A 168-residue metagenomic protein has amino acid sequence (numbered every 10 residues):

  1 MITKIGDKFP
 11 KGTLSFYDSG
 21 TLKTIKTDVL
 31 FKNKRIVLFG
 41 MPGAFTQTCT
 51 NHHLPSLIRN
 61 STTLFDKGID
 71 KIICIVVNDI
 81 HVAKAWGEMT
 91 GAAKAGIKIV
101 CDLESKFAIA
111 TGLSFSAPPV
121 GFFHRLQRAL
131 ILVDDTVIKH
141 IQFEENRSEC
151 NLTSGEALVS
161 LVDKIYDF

Functional and structural regions predicted by a protein language model:
M1-F168: Chalcogenol-based redox active-site neighborhoods
